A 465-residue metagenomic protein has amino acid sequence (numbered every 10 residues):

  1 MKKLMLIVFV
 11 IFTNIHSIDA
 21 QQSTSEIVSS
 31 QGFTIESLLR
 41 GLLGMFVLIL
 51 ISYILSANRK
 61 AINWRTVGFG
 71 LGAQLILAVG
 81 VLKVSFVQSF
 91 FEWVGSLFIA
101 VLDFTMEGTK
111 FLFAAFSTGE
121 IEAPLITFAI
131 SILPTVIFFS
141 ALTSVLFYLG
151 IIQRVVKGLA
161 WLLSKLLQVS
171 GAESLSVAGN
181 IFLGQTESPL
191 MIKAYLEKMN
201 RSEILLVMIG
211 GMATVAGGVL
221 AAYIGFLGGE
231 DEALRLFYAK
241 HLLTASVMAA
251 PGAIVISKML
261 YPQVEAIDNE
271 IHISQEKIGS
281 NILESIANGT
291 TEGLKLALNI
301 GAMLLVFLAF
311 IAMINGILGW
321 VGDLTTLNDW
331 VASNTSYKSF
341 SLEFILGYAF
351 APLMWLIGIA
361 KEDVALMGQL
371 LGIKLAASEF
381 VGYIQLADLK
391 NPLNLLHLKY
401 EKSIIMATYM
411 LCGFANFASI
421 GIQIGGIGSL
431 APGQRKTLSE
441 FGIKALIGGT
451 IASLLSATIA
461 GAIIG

Functional and structural regions predicted by a protein language model:
M1-Q21: N-terminal secretory/membrane targeting signals
V10-N14, G44-L55, G70-L82, V136-V145 (+6 more regions): Hydrophobic core segments of alpha-helical transmembrane domains in multi-pass membrane transport and ion-translocation
A20-S25, G68-L71, V79-L112, I267-E270 (+2 more regions): Interfacial/capping segments of alpha-helical transmembrane domains
F33-F46, S131, F340-S341, A407-N416: Structural signature of hydrophobic alpha-helical transmembrane segments
F104-V169: Hydrophobic alpha-helical hairpins/lids featuring a short glycine-rich hinge
L166-L227, I282, G368-I459: Alpha-helical membrane segments and immediately flanking helix-loop junctions that form or couple to the substrate/ion
V247-L296: Long, contiguous bundles of hydrophobic transmembrane helices that form the permeation core of multi-pass
T291-L393: Transmembrane helical segments that form the transport core of multi-pass membrane transport proteins
